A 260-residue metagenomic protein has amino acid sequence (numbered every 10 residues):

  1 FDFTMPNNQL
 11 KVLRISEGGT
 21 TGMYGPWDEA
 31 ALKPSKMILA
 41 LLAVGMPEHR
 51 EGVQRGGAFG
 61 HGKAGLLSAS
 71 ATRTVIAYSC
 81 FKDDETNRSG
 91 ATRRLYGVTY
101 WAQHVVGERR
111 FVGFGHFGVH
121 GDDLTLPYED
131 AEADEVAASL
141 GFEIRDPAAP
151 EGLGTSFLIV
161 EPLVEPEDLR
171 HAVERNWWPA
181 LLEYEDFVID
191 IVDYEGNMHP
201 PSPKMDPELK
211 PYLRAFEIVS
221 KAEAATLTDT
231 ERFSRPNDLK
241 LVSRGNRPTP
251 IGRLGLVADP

Functional and structural regions predicted by a protein language model:
D2-T86: Flexible ATP-lid and adjacent glycine-rich G1/G2 motifs of the Bergerat
T4, T20-T21, T72-T74, T86 (+6 more regions): Residue-identity detector for threonine
G18-T20, L66, K82, Q103-V105 (+2 more regions): Generic structural motif
G25-P26, S70, T86-G97, H199-E208: A short acidic (Asp/Glu
W27, W101, W177-W178: A residue-identity detector for tryptophan
V75-D123: Flexible phosphate/Mg2+-sensing switch loops adjacent to catalytic phosphate-binding sites
E108-F111, G118-P260: N-terminal assembly/transducer modules of large multi-domain enzymes, emphasizing dimerization/partner-binding
